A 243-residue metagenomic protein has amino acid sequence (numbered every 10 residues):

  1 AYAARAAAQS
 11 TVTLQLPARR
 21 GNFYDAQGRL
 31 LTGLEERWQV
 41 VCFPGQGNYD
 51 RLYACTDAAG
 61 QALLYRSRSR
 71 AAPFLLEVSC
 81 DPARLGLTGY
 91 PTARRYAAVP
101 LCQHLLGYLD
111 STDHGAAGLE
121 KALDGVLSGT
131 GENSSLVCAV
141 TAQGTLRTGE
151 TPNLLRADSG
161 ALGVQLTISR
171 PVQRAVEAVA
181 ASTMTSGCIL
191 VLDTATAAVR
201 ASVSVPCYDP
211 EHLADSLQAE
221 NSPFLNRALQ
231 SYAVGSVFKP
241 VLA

Functional and structural regions predicted by a protein language model:
A1-Q15: Aromatic-capped interface at the extracytoplasmic side of an N-terminal signal-anchor transmembrane helix
Q15-R19, T183-S186: Short, small/polar residue-rich loop motifs at catalytic or cofactor-binding pockets
L16, G33-C42, A201-C207: Short beta->alpha transition motifs characteristic of CBS
T32-E36, A54, A59-A161: Small/polar-residue-rich segments within soluble enzyme cores
Q39-Y49, C207-P223: A short, polar/charged loop-to-alpha-helix boundary motif
L127-V140, T183-V203: Carboxylate/His-rich catalytic cores and anion/metal-binding grooves
L155-A195, E211-A243: Active-site loop and adjoining helix of the penicillin-binding protein/serine DD-peptidase-beta-lactamase fold
